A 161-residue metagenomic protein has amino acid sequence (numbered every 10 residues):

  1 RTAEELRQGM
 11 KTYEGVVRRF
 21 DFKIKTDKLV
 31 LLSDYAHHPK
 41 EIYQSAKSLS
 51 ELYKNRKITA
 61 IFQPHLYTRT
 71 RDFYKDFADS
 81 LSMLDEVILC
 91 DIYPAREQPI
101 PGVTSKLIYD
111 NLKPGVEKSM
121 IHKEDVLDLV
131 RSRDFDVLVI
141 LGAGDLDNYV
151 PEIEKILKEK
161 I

Functional and structural regions predicted by a protein language model:
R1-E86: Nucleotide phosphate-binding/pyrophosphate-handling subdomain across enzymes that bind or process nucleotide phosphates
E5, T70-R71, Q98-P99, Y149-E152: Short glycine-/acidic-enriched loop or helix-start segments at secondary-structure transitions that form or flank
V17, Y53, R133-D134, L157: A structural signal for short coil/turn segments at secondary-structure junctions
H37, P64-L66, Y93-A95, A143-L146: Short glycine-rich anion-binding loops that position phosphate/pyrophosphate groups of nucleotides and phosphorylated
I61, C90, I140-L141: Short hydrophobic segments within beta-strands
A78-D136: C-terminal helical cap/extension that packs against the catalytic core of soluble nucleotide-cofactor enzymes
T104-L112, E152-I161: A short, gly/pro- and small-residue-rich
D125-I156: A glycine-rich beta-strand to alpha-helix segment that forms a phosphate/ribose-binding loop at ligand/cofactor sites
